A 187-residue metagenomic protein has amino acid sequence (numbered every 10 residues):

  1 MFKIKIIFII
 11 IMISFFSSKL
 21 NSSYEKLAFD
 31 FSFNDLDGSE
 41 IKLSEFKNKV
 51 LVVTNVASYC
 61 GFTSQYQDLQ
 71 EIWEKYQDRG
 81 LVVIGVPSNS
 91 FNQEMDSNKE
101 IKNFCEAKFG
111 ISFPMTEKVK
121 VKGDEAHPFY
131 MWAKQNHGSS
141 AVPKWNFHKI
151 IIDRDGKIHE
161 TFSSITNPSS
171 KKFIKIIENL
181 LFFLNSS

Functional and structural regions predicted by a protein language model:
I4-S14: Sec-dependent N-terminal signal peptides
L20-S44, S64, P128: N-terminal "domain-start" segment that seeds a small globular fold
K49, N55-Y59, P87-S90, D155: Short pre-active-site segment immediately N-terminal to redox-active cysteine/selenocysteine motifs in thiol-based
F62-H127: Structural microenvironment flanking redox-active thiols in thiol-disulfide oxidoreductases
P128-S187: Thiol-/selenol-based redox modules, centered on thioredoxin-like and closely related oxidoreductase domains
